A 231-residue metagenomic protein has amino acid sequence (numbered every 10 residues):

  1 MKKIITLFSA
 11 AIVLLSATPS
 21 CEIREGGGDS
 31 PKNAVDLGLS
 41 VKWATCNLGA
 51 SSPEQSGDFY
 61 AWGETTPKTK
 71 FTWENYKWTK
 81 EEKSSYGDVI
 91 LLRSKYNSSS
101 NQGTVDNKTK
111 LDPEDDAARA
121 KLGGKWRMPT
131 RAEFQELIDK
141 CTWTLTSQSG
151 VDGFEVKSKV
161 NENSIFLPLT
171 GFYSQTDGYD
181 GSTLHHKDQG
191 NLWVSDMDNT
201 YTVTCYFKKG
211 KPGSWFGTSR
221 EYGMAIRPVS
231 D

Functional and structural regions predicted by a protein language model:
M1-I4: Positively charged n-region of N-terminal signal peptides that target proteins for export
F8-S16: Bacterial N-terminal signal peptides
R24-D231: Conserved positions within compact, well-structured domain cores
